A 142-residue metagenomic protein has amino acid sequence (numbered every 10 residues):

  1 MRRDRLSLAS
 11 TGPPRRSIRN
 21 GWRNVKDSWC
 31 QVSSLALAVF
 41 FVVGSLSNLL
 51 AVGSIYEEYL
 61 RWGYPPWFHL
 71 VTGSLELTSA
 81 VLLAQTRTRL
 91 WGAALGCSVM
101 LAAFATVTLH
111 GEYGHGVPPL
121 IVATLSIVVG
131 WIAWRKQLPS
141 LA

Functional and structural regions predicted by a protein language model:
R2-S10, P14-A142: Membrane-interface extramembranous regions
